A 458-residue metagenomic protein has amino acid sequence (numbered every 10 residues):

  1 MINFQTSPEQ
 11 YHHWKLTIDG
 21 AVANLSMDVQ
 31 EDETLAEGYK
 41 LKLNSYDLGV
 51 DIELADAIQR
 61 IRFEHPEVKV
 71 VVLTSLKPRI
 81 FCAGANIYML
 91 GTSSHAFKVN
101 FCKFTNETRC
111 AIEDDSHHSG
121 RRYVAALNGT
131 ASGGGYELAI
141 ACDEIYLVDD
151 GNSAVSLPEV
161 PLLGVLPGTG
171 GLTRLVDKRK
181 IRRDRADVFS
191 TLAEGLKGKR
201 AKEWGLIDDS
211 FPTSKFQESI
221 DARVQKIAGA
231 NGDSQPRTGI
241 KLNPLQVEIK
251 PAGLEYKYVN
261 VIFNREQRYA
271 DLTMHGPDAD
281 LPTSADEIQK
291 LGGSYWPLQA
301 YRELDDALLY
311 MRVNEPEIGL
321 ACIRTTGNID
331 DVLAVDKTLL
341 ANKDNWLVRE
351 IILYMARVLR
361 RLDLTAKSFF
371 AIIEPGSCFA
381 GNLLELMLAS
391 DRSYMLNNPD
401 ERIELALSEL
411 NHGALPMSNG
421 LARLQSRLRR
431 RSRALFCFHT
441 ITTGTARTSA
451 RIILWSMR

Functional and structural regions predicted by a protein language model:
M1-T34, E137-A141, K180-G292, W296 (+8 more regions): Amphipathic alpha-helical segments at domain termini/boundaries
H12, N44-D47, C82, Y88-G91 (+6 more regions): Generic, ordered loop/turn and secondary-structure boundary motif
G20-S26, D47-A96, N106-A126, V148-N152 (+4 more regions): A structural preference for short, pocket-lining loop segments at secondary-structure junctions
S26, D32-A36, I80-G84, S156 (+5 more regions): Short acidic/His/Gly/Ser-rich catalytic and metal-binding motifs that mark active-site loops of diverse hydrolases
E33-S45, Q59, R302: ABC transporter nucleotide-binding domains
K40-L41, N86-S94, A141-D143, D208 (+3 more regions): Short secondary-structure boundary/capping segments
N44-S45, Q289-W296, A341-W346, N411 (+1 more regions): Short, contiguous acidic/charged loop-to-helix segments that flank catalytic cores in large enzymes
A96-S234, V348-R458: Conserved catalytic cores of soluble enzyme domains, especially glycine-rich substrate-binding beta-alpha loops
